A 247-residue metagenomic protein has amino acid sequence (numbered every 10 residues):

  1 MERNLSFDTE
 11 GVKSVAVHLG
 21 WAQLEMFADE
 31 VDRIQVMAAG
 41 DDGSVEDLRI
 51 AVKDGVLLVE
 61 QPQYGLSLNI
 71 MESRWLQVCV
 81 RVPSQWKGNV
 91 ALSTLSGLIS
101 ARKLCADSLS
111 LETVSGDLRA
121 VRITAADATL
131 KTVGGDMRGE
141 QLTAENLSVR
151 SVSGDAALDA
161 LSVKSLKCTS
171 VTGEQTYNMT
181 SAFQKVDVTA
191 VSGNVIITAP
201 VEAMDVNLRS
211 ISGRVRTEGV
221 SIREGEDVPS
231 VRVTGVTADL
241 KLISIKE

Functional and structural regions predicted by a protein language model:
M1-E60, S73, Q77, R81-P83 (+6 more regions): Short linear S-[DN]-x-LW-Φ motif typified by the pepsin-like aspartic protease active-site region
E2-N4, W21, Q77-C79, L98-I99 (+6 more regions): A generic local structural motif
V15-V17, L92, L111, L130 (+2 more regions): Active-site alpha-helical segments that house and flank conserved acidic catalytic motifs for diphosphate chemistry
W21, G40-D42, S96, S115 (+5 more regions): Beta-strand elements of well-folded, non-transmembrane domains
G55-L66, E224: Generic recognition of long tandem-repeat/solenoid scaffolds
G65-R74, V171, V191: Alpha-helical membrane-targeting segments
A91-R138: Right-handed parallel beta-helix
R122, A128, G139-E247: Short, surface-exposed interaction patches in beta-rich subdomains that mediate adhesion/assembly near membranes
